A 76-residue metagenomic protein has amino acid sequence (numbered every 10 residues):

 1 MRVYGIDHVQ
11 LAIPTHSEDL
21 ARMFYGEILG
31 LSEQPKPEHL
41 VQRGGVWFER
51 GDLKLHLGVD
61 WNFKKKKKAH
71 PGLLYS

Functional and structural regions predicted by a protein language model:
M1-R22, A69-P71: N-terminal beta-strand motif that seeds the catalytic metal site of vicinal oxygen chelate
G5, G44, L53, K67-A69: Residues that flank catalytic or metal-binding motifs in active/ligand-binding sites
L11-K54: Core segments of cupin and vicinal oxygen chelate
E38-V41, W61-K65: A short beta-turn/loop motif at secondary-structure boundaries
H56-G58: Conserved beta-strand in the GNAT
K64-S76: Mid-chain, well-packed structural core segment of small domains
